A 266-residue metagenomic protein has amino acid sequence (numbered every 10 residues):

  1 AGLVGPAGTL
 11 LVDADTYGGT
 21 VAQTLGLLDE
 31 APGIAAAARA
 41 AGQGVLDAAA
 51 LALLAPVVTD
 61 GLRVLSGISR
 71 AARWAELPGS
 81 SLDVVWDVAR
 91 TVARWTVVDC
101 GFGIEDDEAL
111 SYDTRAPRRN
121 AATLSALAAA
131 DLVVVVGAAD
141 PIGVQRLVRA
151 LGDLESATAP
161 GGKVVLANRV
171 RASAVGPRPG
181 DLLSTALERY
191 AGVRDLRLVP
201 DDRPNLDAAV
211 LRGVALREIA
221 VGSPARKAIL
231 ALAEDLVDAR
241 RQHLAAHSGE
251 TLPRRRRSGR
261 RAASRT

Functional and structural regions predicted by a protein language model:
L3-V64, A75, W86, D113 (+1 more regions): Phosphate-binding loop that captures ATP/GTP phosphates
V64-P117, T123: Phosphate-binding/switch loop-helix module in NTP-utilizing enzymes
S66-G67, D99, V134-A139, V164-R169: Conserved beta-strand segments of the P-loop GTPase G domain that flank and frequently precede/overlap
W95, D131-L132, V164, R197: Well-ordered beta-strand positions
F102-E108, A130-R149, A174-G176: Conserved Switch II/interswitch segment of TRAFAC-class P-loop GTPases
T123, V144-K163: Conserved C-terminal guanine-recognition region of P-loop GTPase G domains, centered on the G4
R169-R171, G176-P177, S184-L216, I229: Beta-strand-loop-alpha "switch" segments that mediate conformational coupling across diverse proteins
L211-T266: NTP-binding/hydrolysis catalytic cores, primarily Walker-type P-loop NTPases
